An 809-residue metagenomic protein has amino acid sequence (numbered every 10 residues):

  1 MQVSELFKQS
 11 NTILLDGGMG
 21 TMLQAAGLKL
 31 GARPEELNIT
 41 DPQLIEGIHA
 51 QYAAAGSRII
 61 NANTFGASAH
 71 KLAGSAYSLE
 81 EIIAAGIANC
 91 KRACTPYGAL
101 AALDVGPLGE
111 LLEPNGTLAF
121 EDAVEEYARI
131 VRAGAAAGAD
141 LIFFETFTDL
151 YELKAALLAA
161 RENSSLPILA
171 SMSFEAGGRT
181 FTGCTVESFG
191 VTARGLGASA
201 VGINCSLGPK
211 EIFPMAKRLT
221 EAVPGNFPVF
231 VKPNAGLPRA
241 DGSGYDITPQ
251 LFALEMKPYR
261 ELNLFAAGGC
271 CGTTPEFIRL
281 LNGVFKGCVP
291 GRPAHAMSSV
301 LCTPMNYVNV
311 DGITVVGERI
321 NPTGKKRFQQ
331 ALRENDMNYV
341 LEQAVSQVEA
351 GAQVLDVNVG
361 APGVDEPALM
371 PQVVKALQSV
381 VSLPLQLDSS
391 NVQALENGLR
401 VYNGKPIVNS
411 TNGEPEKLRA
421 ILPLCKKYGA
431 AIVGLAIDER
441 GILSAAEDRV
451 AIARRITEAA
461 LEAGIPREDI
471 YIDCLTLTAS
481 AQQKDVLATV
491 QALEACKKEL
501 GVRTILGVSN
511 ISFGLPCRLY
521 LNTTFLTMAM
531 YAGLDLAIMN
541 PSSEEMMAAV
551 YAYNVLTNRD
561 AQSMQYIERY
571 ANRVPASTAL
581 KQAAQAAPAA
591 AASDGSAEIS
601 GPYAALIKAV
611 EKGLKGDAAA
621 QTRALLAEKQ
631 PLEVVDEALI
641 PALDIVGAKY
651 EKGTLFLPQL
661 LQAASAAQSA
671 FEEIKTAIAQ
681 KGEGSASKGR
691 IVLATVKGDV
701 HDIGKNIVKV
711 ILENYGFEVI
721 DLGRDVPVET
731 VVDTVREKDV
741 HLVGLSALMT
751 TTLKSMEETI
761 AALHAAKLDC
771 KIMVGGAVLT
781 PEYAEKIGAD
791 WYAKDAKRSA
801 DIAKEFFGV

Functional and structural regions predicted by a protein language model:
M1-D473, L477-V809: Domain-level signal for soluble alpha/beta catalytic cores
